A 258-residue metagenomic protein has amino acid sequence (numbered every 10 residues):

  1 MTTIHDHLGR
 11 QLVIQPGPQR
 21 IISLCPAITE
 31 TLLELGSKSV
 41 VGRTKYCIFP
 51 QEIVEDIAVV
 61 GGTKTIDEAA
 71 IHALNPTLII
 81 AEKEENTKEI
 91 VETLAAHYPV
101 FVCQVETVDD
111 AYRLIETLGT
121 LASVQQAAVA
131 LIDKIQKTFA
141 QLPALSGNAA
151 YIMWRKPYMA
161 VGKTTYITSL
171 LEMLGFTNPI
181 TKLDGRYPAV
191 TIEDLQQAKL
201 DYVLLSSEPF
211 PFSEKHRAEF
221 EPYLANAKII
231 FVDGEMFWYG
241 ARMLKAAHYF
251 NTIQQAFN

Functional and structural regions predicted by a protein language model:
M1-N258: N-terminal ligand-binding lobe of clamshell/alpha-beta domains
